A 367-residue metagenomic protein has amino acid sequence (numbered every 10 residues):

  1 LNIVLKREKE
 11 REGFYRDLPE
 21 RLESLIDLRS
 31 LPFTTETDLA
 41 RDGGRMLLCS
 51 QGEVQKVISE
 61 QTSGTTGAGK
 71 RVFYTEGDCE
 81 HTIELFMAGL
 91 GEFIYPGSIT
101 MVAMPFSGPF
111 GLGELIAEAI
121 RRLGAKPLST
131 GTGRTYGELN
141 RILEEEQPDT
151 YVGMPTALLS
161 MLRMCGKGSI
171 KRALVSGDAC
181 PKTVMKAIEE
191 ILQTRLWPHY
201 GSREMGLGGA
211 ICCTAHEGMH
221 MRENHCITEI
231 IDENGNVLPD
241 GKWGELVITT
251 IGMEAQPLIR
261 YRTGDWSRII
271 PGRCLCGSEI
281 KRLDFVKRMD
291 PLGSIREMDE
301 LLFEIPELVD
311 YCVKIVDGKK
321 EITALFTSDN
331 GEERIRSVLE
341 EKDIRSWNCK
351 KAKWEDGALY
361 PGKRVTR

Functional and structural regions predicted by a protein language model:
L1-Q61, G67-E84, A88, N234 (+2 more regions): Nucleotide 5′-phosphate-binding alpha/beta core
I3-K6, K126-R367: Active-site glycine/GP-rich loop and adjacent strand/helix microenvironment that borders small-molecule binding pockets
D17, R71, Y95, I99 (+5 more regions): Secondary-structure boundary/capping residues
T37-I191: Active-site phosphate/ATP/adenylate-binding loop shared across adenylate-forming ligases
